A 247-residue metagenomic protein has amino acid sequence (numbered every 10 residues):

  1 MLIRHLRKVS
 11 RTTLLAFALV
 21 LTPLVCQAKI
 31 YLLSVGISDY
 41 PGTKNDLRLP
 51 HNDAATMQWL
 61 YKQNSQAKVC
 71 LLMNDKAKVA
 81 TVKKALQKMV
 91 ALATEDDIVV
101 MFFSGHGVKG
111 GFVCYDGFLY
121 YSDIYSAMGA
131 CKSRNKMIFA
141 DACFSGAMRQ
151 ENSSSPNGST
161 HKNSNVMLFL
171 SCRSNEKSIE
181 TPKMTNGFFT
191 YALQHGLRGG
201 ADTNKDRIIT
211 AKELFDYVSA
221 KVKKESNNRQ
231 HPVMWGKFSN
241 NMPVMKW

Functional and structural regions predicted by a protein language model:
L2-R4, R11, L15, L24-W247: Cysteine endopeptidase catalytic domains of the caspase/legumain-like
L19-V20: Hydrophobic alpha-helical transmembrane segments of integral membrane proteins, especially lipid-exposed positions
